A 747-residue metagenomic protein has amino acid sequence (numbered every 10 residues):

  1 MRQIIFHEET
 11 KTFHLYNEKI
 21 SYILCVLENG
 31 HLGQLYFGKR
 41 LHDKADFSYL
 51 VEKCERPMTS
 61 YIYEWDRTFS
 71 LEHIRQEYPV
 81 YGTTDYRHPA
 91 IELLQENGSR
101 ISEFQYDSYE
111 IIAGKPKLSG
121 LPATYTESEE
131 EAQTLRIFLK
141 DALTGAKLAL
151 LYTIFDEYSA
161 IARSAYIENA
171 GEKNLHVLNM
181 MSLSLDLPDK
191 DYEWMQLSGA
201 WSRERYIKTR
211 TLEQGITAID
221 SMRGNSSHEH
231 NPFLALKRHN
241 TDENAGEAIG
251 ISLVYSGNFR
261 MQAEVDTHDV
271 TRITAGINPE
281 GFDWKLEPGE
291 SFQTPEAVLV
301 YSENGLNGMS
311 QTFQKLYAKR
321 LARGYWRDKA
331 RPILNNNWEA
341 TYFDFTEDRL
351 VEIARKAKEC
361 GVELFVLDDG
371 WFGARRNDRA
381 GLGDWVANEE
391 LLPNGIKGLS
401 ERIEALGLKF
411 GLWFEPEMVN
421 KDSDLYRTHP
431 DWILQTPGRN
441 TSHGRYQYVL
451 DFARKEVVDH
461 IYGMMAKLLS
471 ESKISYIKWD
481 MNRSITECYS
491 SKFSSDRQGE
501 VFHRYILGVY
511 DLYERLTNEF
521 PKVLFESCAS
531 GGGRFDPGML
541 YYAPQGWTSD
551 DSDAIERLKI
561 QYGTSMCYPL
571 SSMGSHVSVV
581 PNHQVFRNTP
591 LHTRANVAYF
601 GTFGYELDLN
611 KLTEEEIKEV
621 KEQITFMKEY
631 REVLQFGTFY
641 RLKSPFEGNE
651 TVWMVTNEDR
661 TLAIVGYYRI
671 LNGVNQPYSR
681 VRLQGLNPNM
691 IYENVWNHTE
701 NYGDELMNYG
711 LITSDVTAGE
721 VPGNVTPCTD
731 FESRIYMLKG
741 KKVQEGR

Functional and structural regions predicted by a protein language model:
I4-H14, L32-E264, E280, I691-E705: Polysaccharide-binding surfaces and accessory modules of carbohydrate-active proteins
K19, A165, G289, N335 (+6 more regions): Conserved, mostly hydrophobic/aromatic
S70-L118, T241, A245-N258, Q262 (+5 more regions): Glycine-rich, aromatic-flanked loop segments that form ligand/cofactor-binding clefts across common enzyme folds
S99-Y106, W284-E303, F731-L738: Short Pro-Gly-centered flexible turn/kink motifs
L234, E243, P645-P688: Carbohydrate-binding surface patches
W326-G463, Y476: Aromatic-lined carbohydrate-binding/catalytic grooves of carbohydrate-active enzymes
N420-D459, H503-N610: Glycan-recognition surfaces
L671-R747: C-terminal beta-sandwich/jelly-roll accessory domains of carbohydrate-active enzymes
